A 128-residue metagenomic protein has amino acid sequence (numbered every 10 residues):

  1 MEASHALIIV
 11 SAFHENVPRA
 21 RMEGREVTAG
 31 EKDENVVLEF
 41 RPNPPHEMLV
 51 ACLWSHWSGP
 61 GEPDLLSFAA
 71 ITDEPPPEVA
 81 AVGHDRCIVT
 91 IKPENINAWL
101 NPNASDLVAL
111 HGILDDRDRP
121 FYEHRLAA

Functional and structural regions predicted by a protein language model:
M1-A128: A structured binding-face within diverse protein domains that lines the active/interaction site
